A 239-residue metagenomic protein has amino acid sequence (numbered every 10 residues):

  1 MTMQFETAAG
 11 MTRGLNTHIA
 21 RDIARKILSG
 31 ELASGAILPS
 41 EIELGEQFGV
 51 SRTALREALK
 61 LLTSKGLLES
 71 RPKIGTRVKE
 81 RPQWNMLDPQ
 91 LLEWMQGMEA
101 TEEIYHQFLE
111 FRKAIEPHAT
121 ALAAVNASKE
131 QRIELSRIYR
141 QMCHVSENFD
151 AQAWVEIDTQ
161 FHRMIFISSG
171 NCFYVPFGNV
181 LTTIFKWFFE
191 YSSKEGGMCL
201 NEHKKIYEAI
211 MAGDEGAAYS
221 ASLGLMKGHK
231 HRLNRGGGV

Functional and structural regions predicted by a protein language model:
M1-A114, A121: Short linear motifs at protein or domain termini
F5, R137-C143, N148, E156-I157 (+2 more regions): C-terminal all-alpha effector/ligand-binding and dimerization domain of prokaryotic HTH-type transcriptional repressors
E31, L67, D150, D214-E215: Residue-level recognition of short, well-ordered coil/turn positions that link secondary-structure elements
A36, S70, Q131, D150-W154 (+1 more regions): Short, surface-exposed helix-loop/turn micro-motifs enriched in polar/charged residues
T76, L87, L91-E93, E99-T101 (+4 more regions): Hydrophobic, amphipathic alpha-helical faces that serve as interaction scaffolds
E80, Q107, E134, F177-V180: Residue-level recognition of specific faces of alpha-helices
